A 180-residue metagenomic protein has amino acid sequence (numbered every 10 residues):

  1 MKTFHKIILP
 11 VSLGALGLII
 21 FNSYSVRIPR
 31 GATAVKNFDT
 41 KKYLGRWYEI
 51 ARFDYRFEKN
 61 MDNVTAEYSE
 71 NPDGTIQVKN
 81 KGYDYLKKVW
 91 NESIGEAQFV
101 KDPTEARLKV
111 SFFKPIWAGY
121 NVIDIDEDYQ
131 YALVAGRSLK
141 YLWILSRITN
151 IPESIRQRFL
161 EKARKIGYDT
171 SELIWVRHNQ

Functional and structural regions predicted by a protein language model:
K2-Q180: A beta-rich soluble binding module of mature secreted/lumenal proteins
